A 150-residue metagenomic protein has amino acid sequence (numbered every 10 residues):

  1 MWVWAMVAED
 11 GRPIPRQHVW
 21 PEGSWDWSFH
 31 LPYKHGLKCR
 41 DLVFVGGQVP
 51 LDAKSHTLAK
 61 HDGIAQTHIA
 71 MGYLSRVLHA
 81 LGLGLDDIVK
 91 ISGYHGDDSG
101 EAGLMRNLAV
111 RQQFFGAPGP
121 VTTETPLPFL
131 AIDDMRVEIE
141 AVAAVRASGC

Functional and structural regions predicted by a protein language model:
M1-V89, H95-C150: N-terminal presequence-like segments and the immediate start of the first folded domain
